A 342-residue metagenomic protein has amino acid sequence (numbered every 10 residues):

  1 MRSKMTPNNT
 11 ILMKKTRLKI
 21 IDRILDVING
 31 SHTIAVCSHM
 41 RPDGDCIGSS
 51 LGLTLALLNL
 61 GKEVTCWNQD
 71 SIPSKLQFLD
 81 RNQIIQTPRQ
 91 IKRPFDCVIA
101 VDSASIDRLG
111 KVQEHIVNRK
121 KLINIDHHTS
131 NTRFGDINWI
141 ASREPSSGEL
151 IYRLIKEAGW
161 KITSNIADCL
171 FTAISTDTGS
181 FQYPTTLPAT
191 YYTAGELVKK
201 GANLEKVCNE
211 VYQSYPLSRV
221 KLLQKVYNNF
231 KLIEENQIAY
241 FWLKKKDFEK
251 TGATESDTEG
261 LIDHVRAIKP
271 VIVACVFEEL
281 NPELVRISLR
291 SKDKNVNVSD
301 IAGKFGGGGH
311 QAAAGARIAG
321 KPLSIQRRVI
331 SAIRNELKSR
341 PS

Functional and structural regions predicted by a protein language model:
M1-L12: N-terminal amphipathic/basic-hydrophobic helices that include classical n-h-c signal peptides and signal-anchor
L12-M40, G48-Q77, K92-F95, T176-K304 (+1 more regions): Hydrophobic helix-and-loop "lid/oligomerization" segment in the mid-to-C-terminal part of catalytic domains
C37, R41, A100, N124-I125 (+1 more regions): Generic enzyme active-site microenvironment
G44-S50, I106-L109: Short glycine/serine/threonine-rich phosphate/pyrophosphate-binding segments that cradle anionic phosphate groups
G52-T54, H115-N118, I140-A141, Y192: Glycine-rich, phosphate-binding/catalytic loops in enzymes
T65-W67, I99, K121-I125, I137-I140 (+2 more regions): Hydrophobic/aromatic beta-strand patches that form the interior of the parallel beta-sheet core in alpha/beta enzyme
D80-N82, P88-I137: Active-site cofactor/cluster-binding pocket
I125-T193: Short alpha-helices
